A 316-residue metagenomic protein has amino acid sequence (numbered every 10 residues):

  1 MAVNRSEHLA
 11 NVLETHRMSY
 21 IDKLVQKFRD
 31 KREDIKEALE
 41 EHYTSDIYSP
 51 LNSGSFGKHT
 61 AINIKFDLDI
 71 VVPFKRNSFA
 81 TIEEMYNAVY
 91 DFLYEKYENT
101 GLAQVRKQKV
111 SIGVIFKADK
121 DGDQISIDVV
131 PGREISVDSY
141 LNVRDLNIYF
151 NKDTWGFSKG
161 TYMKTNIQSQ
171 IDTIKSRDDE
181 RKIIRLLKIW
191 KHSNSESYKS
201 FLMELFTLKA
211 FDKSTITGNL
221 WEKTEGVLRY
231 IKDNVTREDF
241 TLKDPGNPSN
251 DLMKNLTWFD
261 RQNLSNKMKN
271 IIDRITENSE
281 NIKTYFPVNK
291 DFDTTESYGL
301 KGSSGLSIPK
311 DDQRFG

Functional and structural regions predicted by a protein language model:
M1-A10, D119-L186, P248, L252-L256 (+5 more regions): Extended, alpha-helix-rich binding/interface surfaces that flank or overlap catalytic cores and mediate recognition
M1-L51, S55-K65, S78-E83, F315: N-terminal regions immediately upstream of nucleotidyltransferase
K36-H42, I64, V89-D138: Conserved catalytic core of two-metal-ion nucleotidyltransferases
H59-Y90, D128-V130: Catalytic metal-binding acidic patch
I64-P73, T161-S169, E204: Glycine-rich, often proline-containing surface loops adjacent to acidic residues and nearby aromatics that form
K175-K290: Conserved nucleotidyltransferase catalytic core and NTase-mimicking acidic/glycine-rich helix/loop elements in nucleic
